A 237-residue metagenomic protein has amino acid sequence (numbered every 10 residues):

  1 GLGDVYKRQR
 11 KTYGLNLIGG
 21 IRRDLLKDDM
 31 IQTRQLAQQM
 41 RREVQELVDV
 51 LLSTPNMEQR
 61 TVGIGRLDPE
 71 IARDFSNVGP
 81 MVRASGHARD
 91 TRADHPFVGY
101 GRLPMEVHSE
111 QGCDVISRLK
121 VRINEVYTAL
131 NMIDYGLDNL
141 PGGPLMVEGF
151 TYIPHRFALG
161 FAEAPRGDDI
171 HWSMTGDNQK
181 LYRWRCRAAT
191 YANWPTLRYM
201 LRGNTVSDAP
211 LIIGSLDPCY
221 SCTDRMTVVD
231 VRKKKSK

Functional and structural regions predicted by a protein language model:
G1-Y6: Short, small-residue-biased leader/transition segments that mark boundaries at the very start of proteins
K7-H155: Intrinsically disordered, low-complexity regulatory segments
G149-R198: C-terminal hydrophobic structural anchor segments that stabilize assembly/packing rather than catalytic chemistry
K180-L181, R187-K237: TerminUS-proximal long segments
